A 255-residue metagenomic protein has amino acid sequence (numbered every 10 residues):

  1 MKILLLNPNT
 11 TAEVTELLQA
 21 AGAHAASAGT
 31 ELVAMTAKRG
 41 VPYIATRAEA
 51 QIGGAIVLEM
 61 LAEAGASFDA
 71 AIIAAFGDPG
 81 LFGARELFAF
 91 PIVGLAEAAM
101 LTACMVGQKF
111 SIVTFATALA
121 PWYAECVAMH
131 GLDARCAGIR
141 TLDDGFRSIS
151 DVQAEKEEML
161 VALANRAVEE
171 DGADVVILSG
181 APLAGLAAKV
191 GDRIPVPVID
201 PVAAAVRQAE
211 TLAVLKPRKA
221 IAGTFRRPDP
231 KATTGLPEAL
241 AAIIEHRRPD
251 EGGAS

Functional and structural regions predicted by a protein language model:
I3-A25: N-terminal beta1-alpha1 ligand-phosphate binding loop
L5-L6, F68-A75, G172-A181: Periplasmic-binding protein-like
E13, C104-T141, E155-E158, T211-E251: Short, glycine-/small-residue-rich phosphate/pyrophosphate-handling segment
A34-L58, R147-V152: N-terminal beta-loop-helix "entrance" segment that forms/cooperates in small-molecule cofactor or anionic ligand
Q51-S67, E158-A173: Short, well-structured alpha-helical segments in soluble
G54-Q108, I112-V113: Glycine/small-residue-rich loop that forms an oxyanion/phosphate-binding "nest" at active or ligand-binding sites
P121-A181, L186: Active-site rim beta-loop-alpha module in soluble metabolic enzymes
D144, I199-R218: Short, flexible loop segments at boundaries between secondary-structure elements
